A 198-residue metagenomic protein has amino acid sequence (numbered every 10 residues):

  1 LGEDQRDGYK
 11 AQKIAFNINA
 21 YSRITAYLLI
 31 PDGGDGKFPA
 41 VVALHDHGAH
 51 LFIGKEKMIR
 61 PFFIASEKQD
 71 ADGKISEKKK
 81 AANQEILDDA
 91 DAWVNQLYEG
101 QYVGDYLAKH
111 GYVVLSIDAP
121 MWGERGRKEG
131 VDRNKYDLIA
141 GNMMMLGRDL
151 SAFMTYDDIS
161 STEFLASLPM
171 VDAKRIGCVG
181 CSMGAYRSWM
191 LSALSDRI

Functional and structural regions predicted by a protein language model:
G2-A40, I75-K79: N-terminal cap/lid segment of alpha/beta-hydrolase-fold proteins
F16-A20, I30, D46-G48, M121 (+1 more regions): Short, flexible loop/turn elements at secondary-structure junctions
A26-G33, G104, M190-A193: Short amphipathic alpha-helices and their capping/turn segments at secondary-structure boundaries
G36, L44-Y156, S167: Cap/lid segment of the alpha/beta-hydrolase catalytic domain
K37-A40, H110-V113, D172-R175, D196-I198: Loop/turn elements at helix/coil->beta-strand transitions in domains of secreted/extracellular proteins
S160-I198: Primarily recognizes the serine-hydrolase "nucleophile elbow" in alpha/beta-hydrolase and SGNH/GDSL folds
